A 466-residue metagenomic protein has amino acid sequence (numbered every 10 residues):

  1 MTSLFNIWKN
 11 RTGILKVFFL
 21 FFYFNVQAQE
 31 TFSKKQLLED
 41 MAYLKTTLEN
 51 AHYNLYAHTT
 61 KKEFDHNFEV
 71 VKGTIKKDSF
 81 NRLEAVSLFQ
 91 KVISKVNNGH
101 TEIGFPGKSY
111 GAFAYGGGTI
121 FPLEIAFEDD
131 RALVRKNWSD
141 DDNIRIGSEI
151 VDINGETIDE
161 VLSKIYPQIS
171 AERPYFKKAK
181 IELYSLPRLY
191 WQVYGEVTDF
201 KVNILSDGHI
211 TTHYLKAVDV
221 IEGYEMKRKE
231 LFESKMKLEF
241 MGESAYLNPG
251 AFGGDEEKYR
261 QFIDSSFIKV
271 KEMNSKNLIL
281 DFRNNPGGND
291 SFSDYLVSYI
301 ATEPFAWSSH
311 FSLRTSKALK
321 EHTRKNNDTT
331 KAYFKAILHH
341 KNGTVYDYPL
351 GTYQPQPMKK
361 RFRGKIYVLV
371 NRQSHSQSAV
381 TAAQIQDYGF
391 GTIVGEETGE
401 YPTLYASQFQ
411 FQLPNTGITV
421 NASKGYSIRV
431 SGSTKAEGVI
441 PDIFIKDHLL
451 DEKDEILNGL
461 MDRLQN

Functional and structural regions predicted by a protein language model:
M1-T31, L44: Bacterial Sec-dependent N-terminal signal peptides
F5, L20, K35, K341-L350: A subset of signal/propeptide-processing and intrinsically disordered low-complexity segments in secreted/extracellular
Y23, I150, N285, S376 (+1 more regions): Conserved catalytic-core segments centered on acid/base and nucleophilic motifs
Q29-L278, F282-S312, E397, P402-L413 (+5 more regions): Flexible, low-complexity junctional segments that flank or bridge functional domains
D290-E452: Conserved acidic, small-residue-rich alpha-beta core segments centered on
